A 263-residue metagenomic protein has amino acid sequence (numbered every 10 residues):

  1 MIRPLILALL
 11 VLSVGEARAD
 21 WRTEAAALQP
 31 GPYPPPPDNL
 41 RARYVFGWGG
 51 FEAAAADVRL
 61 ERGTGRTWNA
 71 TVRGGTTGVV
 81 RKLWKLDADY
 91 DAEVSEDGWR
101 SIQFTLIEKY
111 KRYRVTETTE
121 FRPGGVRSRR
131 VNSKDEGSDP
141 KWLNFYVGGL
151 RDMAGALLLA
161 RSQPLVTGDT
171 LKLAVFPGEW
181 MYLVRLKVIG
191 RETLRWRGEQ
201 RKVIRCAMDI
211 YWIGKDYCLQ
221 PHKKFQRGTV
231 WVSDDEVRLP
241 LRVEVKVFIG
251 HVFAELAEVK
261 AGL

Functional and structural regions predicted by a protein language model:
P4-S13: Sec-dependent N-terminal signal peptides
G15-A19: Sec/Tat signal peptide C-region and signal peptidase I cleavage site
D20-P123, P164-L263: Acidic, serine/threonine-rich low-complexity disordered tracts
R122-E179: Active-site/ligand-binding surface loops and adjacent short beta/alpha elements that line catalytic pockets across
